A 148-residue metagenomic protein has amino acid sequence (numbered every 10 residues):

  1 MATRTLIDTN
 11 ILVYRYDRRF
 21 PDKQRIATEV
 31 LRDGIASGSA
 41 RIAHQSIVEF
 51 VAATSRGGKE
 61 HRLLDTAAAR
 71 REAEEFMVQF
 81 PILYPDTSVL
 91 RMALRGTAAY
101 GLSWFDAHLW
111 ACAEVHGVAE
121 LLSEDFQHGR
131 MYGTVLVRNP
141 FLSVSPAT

Functional and structural regions predicted by a protein language model:
M1-I42, K59-A67, V144-A147: Short, well-structured N-terminal submotif of metal-dependent ribonuclease cores
A2, W110-T148: Acidic, PIN/NYN-like endoribonuclease modules and their adjacent C-terminal/linker elements
D8-N10, E49, D106, D125: Acidic active-site catalytic centers that drive phospho-/nucleotidyl reactions and related ester hydrolyses
D33-G34, F76, G96: Hydrophobic helix-cap positions at the C-terminus of alpha-helices in RecA-like/P-loop ATPase nucleotide-binding cores
I42-V48: Aromatic- and histidine-enriched alpha-helix N-cap/loop-to-helix transition segments that scaffold the rims
T54-F80: Helix-adjacent hinge/juxtasegments
Q79-L121: Active-site neighborhoods of divalent-metal-dependent phosphate/nucleic-acid chemistry enzymes
